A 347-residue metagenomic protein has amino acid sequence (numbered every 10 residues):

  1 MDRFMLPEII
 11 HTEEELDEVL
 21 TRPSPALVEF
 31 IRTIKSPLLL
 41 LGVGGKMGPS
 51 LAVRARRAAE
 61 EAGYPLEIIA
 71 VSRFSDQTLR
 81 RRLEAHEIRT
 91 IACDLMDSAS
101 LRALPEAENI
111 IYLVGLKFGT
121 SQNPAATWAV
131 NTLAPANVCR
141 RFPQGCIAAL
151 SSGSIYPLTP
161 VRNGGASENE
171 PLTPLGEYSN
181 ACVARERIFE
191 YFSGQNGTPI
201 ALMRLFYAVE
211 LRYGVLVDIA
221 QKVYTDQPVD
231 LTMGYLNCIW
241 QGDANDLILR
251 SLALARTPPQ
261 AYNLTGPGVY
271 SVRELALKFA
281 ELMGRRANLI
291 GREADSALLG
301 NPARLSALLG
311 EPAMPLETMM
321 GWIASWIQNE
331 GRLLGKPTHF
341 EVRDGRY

Functional and structural regions predicted by a protein language model:
M1-L39, E61, G335-Y347: Non-catalytic terminal and boundary segments that flank Rossmann-like NAD(P)-dependent oxidoreductase
P37, N109-Y112, K117, L133-E177: Conserved Rossmann-fold NAD(P)-dependent oxidoreductase catalytic core, especially the SDR/UDP-sugar
L39-R57: N-terminal Rossmann NAD(P)H-binding glycine-rich loop of SDR-like oxidoreductase domains
P49, F74-T78, R82-V130: NAD(P)H-binding glycine-rich loop region in Rossmannoid oxidoreductase-like domains and their noncatalytic homologs
E60-T78: Conserved glycine-rich Rossmann-like NAD(P)H-binding loop of the short-chain dehydrogenase/reductase
N123, W128-P135, A148, A181-C182: Short alpha-helix in the Rossmann-fold core of NAD(P)-dependent oxidoreductases
L175, V183-N237, Q241-D243, F279: NAD(P)-dependent short-chain dehydrogenase/reductase
Q227, L231-G234, I239-Y347: C-terminal substrate-binding subdomain of Rossmann-fold SDR/epimerase-dehydratase oxidoreductases
